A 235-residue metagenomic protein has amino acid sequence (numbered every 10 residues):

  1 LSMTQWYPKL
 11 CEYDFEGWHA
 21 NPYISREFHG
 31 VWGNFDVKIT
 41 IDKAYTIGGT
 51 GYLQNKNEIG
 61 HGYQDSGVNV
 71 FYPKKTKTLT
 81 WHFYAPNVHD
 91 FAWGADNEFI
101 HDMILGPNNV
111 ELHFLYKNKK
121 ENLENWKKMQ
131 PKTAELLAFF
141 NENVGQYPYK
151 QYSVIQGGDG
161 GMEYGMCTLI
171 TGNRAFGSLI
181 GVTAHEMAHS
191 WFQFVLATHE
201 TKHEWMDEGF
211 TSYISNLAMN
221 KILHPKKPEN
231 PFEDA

Functional and structural regions predicted by a protein language model:
T4-A184, Y213: Hydrophobic helix-coil surface modules that form long, contiguous segments used for peptide/substrate interaction
L169-D234: Zinc-dependent metallopeptidase catalytic helix centered on the HExxH motif and its immediate flanking segment
